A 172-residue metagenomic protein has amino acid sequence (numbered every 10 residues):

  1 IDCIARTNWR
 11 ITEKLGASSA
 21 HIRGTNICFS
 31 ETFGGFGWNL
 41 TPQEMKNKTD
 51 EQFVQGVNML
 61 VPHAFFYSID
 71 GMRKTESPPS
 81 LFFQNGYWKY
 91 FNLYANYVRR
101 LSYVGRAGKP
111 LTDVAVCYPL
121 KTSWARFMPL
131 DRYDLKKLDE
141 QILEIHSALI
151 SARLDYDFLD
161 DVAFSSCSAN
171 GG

Functional and structural regions predicted by a protein language model:
I1-G172: Carbohydrate-binding surfaces of carbohydrate-active enzymes
